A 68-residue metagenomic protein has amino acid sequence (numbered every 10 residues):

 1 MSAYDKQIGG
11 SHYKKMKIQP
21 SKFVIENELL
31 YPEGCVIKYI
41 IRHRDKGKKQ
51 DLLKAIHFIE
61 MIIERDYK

Functional and structural regions predicted by a protein language model:
M1-K68: Intrinsically disordered, low-complexity regulatory regions that flank transcription factor DNA-binding cores
